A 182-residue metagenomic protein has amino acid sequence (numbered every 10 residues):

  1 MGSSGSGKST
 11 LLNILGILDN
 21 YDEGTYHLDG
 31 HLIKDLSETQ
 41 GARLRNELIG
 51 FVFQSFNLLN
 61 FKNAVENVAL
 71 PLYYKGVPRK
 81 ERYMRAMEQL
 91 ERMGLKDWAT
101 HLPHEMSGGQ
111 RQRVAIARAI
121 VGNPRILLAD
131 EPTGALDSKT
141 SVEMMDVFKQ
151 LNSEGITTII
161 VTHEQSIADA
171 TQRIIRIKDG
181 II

Functional and structural regions predicted by a protein language model:
M1-I177: ABC family nucleotide-binding domain
D179-I182: Conserved switch/coupling elements of ABC/ABC-like ATPase nucleotide-binding domains
